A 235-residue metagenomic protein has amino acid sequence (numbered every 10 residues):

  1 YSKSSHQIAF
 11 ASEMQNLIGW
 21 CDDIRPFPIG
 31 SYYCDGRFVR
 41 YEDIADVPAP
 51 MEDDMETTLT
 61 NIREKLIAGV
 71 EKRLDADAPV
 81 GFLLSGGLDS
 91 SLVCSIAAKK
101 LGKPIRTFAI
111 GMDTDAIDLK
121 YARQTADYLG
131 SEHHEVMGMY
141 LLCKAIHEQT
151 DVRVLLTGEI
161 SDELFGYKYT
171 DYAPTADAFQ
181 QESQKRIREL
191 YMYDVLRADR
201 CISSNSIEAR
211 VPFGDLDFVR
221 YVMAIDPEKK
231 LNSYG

Functional and structural regions predicted by a protein language model:
Y1-H133, R153: Cysteine-centered catalytic environments shared across enzyme families
A9-A11, M139, L164-K168: Adenylate-forming
L59, D115, E135-V136, V211-P212 (+1 more regions): Aromatic-acidic/polar surface patches that form glycan- and anion
I62-V70, G138, L142, F218: Alpha-helical packing segments of well-folded alpha/beta enzyme cores
S91-S95, Y140-K144, R220: Short, hydrophobic alpha-helix immediately C-terminal to the catalytic nucleophile
L119, E135-Y140, D162, L216: Conserved glycosyltransferase catalytic-site signature
A145-T150: Active-site nucleotide-sugar/metal-binding loop of Leloir-type enzymes
V152-G235: Mid-to-C-terminal catalytic subdomains of enzymes that bind/position adenosyl phosphate moieties or nucleic-acid
